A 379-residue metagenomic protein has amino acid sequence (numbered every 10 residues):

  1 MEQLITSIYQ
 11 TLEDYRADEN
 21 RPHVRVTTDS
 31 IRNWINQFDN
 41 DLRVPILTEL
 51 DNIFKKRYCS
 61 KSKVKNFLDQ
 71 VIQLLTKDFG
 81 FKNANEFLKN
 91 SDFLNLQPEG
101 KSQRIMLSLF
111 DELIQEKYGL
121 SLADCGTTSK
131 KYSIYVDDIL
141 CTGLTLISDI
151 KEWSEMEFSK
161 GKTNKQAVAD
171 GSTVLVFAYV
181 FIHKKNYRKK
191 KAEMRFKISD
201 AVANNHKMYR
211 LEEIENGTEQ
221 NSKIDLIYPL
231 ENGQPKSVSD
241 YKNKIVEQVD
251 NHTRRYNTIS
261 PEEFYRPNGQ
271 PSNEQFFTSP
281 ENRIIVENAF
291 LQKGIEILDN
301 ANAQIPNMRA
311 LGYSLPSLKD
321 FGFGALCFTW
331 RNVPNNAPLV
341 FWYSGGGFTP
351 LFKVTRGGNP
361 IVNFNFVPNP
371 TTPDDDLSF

Functional and structural regions predicted by a protein language model:
E2-F87, E155-F379: PRPP-dependent phosphoribosyltransferase catalytic core
K63-Y118: Glycine/proline-rich, flexible active-site/cofactor-binding loop segments that harbor closely spaced acidic
D92, Y132-I134, V176: Structural motif
Q97-E99, I139, F181-H183: Residue-level signal for short, function-critical loop segments
L113, E152-M156: A glycine- and small-aliphatic-rich helix-loop capping segment at beta-alpha/alpha-beta transitions that lines
G119-K130: Short acidic low-complexity segments
V136-T145: Ser/Thr-glycine-rich phosphate-binding loops at phosphate-binding pockets of nucleotides, nucleotide cofactors
T145-K151: Eukaryote-skewed repeat-based solenoidal scaffolds used as protein-protein interaction platforms, primarily
